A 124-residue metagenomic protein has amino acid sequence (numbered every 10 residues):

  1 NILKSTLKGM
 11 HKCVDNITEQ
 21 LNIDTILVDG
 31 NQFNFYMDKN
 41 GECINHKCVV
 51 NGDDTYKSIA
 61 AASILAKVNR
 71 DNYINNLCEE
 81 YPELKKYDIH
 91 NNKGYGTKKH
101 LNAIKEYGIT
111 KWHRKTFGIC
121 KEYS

Functional and structural regions predicted by a protein language model:
N1-S124: RNase H-like, Mg2+-dependent phosphodiesterase core, and more generally RNA phosphate-backbone-engaging helix-loop
